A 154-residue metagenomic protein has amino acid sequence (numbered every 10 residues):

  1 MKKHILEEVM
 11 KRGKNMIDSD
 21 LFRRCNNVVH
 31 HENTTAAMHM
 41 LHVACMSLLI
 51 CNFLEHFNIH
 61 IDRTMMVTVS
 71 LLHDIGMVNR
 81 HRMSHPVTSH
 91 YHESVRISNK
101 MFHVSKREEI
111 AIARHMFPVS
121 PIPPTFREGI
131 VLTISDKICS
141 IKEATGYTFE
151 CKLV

Functional and structural regions predicted by a protein language model:
M1-V154: Metal-dependent phosphohydrolase cores
